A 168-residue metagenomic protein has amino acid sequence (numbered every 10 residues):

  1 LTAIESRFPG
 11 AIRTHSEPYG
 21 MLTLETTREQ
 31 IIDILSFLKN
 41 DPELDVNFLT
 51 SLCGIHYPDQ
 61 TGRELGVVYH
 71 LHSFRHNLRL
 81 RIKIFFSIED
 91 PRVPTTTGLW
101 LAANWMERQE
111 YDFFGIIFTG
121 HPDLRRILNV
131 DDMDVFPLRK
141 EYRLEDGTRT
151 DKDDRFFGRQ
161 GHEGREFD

Functional and structural regions predicted by a protein language model:
L1-D168: Terminal low-complexity/charged segments
